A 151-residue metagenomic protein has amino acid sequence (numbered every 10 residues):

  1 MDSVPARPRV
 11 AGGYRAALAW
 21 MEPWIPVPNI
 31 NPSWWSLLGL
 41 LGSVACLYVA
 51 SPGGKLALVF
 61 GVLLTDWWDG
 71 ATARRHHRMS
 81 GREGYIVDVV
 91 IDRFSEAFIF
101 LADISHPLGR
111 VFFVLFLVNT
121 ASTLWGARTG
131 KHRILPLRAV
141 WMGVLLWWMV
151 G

Functional and structural regions predicted by a protein language model:
M1-L63, A97-G151: Hydrophobic alpha-helical transmembrane segments
G54-L101: Acidic (Asp/Glu-rich) catalytic motifs at the cytosolic membrane interface
